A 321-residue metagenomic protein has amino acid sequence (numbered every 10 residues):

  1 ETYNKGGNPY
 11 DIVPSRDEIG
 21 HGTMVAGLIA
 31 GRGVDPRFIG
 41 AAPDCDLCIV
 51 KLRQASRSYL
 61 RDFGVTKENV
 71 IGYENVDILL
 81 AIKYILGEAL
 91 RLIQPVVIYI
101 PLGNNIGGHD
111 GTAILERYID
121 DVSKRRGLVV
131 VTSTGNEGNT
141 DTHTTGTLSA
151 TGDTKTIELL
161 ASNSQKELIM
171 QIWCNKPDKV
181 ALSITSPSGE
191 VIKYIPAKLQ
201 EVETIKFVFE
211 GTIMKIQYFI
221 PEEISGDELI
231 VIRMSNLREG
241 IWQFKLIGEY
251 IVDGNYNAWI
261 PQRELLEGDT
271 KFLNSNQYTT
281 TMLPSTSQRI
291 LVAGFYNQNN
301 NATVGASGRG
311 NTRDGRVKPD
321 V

Functional and structural regions predicted by a protein language model:
E1-E74, I93, G127, K166 (+4 more regions): Subtilisin-like serine protease catalytic core
E1-T23, G27, G40-A42, R57-R61 (+3 more regions): Active-site core segment of subtilase-fold serine proteases
T2-Y3, R125-L128, T140-L229, S235-L237 (+2 more regions): Extracellular S/T/G-rich loop segment that most often corresponds to the catalytic His/Ser-adjacent loop
A30-V34, K83-L90, D120, K124: Sec-exported extracytoplasmic/periplasmic mature domains
Y59-I78, L86-P95, N139-H143, T147: Extended charged low-complexity segments that act as oligomerization/scaffolding linkers
L80-D110, S133-T134, I247-E249: Short acidic, glycine-rich surface-loop motifs adjacent to enzyme active sites
V97-I98, L115-G146: Catalytic cores of secreted or luminal carbohydrate-active enzymes
G103-N105, G135-N139, N297-N299: Catalytic metal-binding/acid-base residues of hydrolase active sites
